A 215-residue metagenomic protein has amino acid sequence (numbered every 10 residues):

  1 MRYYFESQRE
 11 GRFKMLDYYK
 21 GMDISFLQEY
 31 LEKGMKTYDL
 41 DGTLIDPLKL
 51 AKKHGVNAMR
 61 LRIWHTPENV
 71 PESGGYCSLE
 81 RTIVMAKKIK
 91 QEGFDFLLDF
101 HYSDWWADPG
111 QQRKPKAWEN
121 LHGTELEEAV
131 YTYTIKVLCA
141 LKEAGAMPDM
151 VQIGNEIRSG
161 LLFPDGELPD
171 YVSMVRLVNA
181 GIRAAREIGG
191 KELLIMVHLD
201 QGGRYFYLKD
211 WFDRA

Functional and structural regions predicted by a protein language model:
Y3-K14: Short, Lys/Arg-enriched N-terminal segments with co-localized hydrophobic residues within the first ~10-30 amino acids
M15-P47: Boundary/entry segment of secreted carbohydrate-active catalytic domains
L16, K53, E143-G145: Alpha-helix termination/capping residues and helix-transition junctions
Y19-I24, M59-L61, F96-F100, D149-I153 (+1 more regions): Hydrophobic faces of well-ordered beta-strands that scaffold small-molecule active sites in alpha/beta enzyme cores
I24-L27, W64-T66, H101-W105, I153-R158 (+1 more regions): Active-site beta-loop-alpha junctions enriched in small/polar residues
G34-K36, P71-Y76, F163-G166: Short, solvent-exposed loop/turn segments at secondary-structure boundaries
T43-A107, D170-L193: Aromatic-lined substrate-binding rim segments of carbohydrate-active enzymes
S78-R81, D108-A215: Active-site cleft segment of glycoside hydrolase catalytic domains centered on the general acid/base Glu
